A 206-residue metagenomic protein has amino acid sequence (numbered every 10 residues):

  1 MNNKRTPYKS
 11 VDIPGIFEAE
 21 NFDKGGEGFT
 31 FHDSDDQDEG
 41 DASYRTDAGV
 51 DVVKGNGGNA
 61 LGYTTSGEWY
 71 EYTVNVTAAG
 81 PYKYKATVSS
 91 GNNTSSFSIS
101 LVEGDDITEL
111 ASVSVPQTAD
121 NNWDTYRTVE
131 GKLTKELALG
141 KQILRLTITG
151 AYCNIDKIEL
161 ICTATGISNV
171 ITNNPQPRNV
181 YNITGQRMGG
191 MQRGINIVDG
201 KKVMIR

Functional and structural regions predicted by a protein language model:
M1-T163: Extracytoplasmic
A164-R206: C-terminal outer-membrane/trafficking sorting elements
